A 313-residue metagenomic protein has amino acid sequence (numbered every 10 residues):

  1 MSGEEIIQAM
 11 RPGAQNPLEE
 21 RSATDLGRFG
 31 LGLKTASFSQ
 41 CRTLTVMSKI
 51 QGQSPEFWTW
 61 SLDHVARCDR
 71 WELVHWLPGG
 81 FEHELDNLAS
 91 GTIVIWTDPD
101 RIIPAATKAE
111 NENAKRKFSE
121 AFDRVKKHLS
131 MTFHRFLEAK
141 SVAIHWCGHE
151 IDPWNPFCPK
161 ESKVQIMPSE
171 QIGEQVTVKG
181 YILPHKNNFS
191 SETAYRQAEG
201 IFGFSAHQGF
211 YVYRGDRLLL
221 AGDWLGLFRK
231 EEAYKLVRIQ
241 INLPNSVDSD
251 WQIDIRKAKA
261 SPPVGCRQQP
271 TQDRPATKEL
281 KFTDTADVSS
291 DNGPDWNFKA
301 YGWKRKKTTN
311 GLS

Functional and structural regions predicted by a protein language model:
M1-R21: Conserved beta-strand-loop-beta-strand hairpin that lines the nucleotide-binding pocket of ATP/GTP-utilizing enzymes
S2-E4, D98, I103-A105, P153-N155 (+2 more regions): Short helix/loop capping segments that flank catalytic or ligand/cofactor-binding pockets
G13, V125, L129-L137, R274-K281 (+1 more regions): Hydrophobic, Leu/Ile/Phe/Ala-enriched alpha-helical segments that form helix-helix packing faces
A14-Q15, P99-I102, L243-D248: Short connector loops/turns at beta-strand edges and beta->alpha or beta->beta junctions
E19-W146: GHKL-type ATPase core
I50-G52, E150, D216: Solvent-exposed strand-loop boundary residues in beta-sheet-rich modules
A121, W154, S162-S313: Charged regulatory segments coupled to nucleotide-binding catalytic modules in large multidomain enzymes
K126-S130, H134-V176: Accessory nucleic acid-recognition modules appended to NTPase machines
